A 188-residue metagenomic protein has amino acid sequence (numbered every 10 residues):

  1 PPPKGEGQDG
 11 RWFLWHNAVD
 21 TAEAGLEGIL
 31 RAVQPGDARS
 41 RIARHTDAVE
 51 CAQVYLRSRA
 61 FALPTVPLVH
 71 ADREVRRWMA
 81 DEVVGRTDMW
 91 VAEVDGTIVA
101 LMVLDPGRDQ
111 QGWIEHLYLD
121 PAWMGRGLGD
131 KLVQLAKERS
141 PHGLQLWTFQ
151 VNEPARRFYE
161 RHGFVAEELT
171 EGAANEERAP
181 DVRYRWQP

Functional and structural regions predicted by a protein language model:
G5-Q8: A cross-taxon signal for low-complexity, glycine/charged-rich
W12-W15: Tryptophan (W) side chains
V19-T46, P188: Conserved N-terminal entry element of GNAT/NAT acetyltransferase domains
I42-M124, D130-R139, T170-G172, P188: Acetyl-CoA-dependent GNAT
T87, A179-R183: Short hydrophobic/aromatic beta-strand or adjacent loop that forms the aromatic wall/cage of a ligand/substrate-binding
D130, V151-E168, N175-E177: Conserved active-site alpha-helix within GNAT-family acetyltransferase domains
R139-Q150: Conserved GNAT acetyl-CoA-binding A-motif
